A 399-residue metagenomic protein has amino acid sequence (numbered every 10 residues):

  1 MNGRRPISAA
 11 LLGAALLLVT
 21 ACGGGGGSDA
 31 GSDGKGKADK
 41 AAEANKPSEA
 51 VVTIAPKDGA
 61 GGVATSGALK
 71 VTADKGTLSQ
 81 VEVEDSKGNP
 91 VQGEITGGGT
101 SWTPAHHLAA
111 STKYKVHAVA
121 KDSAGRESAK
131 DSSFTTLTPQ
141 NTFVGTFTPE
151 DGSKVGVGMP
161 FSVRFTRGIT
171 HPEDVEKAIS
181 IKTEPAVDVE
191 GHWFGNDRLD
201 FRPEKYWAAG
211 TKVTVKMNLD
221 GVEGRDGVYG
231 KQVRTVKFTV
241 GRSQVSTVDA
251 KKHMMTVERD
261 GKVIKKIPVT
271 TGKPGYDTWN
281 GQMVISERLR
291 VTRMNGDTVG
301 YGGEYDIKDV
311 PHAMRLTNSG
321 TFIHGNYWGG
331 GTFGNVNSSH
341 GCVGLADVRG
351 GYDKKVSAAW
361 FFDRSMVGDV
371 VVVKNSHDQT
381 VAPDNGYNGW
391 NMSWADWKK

Functional and structural regions predicted by a protein language model:
N2-R242, V269: Acidic, low-complexity Ser/Thr/Gly/Pro-rich repeat segments typical of extracellular/periplasmic and surface-exposed
T53, K70-T72, E82, K115 (+7 more regions): Soluble periplasmic/extracytoplasmic beta-strand elements of cell-envelope proteins
Q80, H117, A178, M254 (+2 more regions): Conserved beta-strand and immediately adjacent loop positions that scaffold enzyme active sites
A120-D122, L219-V222, G261, V291 (+1 more regions): Short, charged beta-turn/beta-strand-edge "cap" motif at the junction between a beta-strand and an adjacent loop
T148, Q244-K252, N391-K399: Short peripheral tails and domain-boundary helices/loops at the edges of structured domains
V157, G296-K399: Exported/periplasmic cell-wall-interacting domains
G227-G331: Gly/Pro-biased beta-strand-loop elements
